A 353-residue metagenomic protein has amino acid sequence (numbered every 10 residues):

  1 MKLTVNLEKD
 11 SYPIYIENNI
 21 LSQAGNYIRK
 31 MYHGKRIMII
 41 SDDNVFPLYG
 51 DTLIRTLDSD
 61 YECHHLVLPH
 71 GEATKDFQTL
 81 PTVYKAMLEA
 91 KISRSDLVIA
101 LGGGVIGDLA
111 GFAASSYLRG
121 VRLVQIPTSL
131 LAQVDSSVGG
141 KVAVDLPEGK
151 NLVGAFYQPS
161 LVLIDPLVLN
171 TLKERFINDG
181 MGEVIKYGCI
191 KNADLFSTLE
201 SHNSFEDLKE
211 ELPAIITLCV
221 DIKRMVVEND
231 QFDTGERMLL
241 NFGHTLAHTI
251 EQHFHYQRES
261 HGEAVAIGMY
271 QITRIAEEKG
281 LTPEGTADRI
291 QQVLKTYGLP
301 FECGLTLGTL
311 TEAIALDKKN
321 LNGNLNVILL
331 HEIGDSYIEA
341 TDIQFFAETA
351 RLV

Functional and structural regions predicted by a protein language model:
M1-D96: ATP/NTP phosphate-donor binding region
D10, Y15, F112-S204: A glycine/threonine-rich phosphate-anchoring loop and its flanking beta-alpha core in nucleotide/phosphate-binding
E17, I39, D76, P127 (+4 more regions): Residue-level signal for inorganic ion chemistry
H64-L66, I99, V124-I126, L161-I164 (+1 more regions): Hydrophobic/aromatic beta-strand patches that form the interior of the parallel beta-sheet core in alpha/beta enzyme
Y84-L97, L101, A110-Q125: Non-catalytic interfacial helical region
V105-F112, Q133-V134, T249: Short glycine/serine/threonine-rich phosphate/pyrophosphate-binding segments that cradle anionic phosphate groups
V184, L281-V353: C-terminal charged capping/lid subdomain of soluble metabolic enzymes
H202-G308: Active-site segments that bind and position negatively charged phosphate/pyrophosphate groups
